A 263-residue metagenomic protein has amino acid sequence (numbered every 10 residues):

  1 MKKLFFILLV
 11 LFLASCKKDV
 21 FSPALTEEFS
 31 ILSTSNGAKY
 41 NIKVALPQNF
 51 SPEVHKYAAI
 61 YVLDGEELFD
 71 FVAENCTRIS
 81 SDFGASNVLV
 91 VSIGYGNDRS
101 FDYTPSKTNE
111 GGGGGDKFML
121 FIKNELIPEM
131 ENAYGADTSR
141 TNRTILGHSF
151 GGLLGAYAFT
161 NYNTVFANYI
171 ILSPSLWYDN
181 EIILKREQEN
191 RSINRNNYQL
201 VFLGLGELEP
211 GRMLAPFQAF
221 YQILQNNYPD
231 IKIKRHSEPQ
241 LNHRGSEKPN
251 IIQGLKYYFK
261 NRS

Functional and structural regions predicted by a protein language model:
L4-L13: Sec-dependent N-terminal signal peptides
K17-S263: Non-catalytic cap/lid and distal C-terminal segments of serine-dependent acyl enzymes
